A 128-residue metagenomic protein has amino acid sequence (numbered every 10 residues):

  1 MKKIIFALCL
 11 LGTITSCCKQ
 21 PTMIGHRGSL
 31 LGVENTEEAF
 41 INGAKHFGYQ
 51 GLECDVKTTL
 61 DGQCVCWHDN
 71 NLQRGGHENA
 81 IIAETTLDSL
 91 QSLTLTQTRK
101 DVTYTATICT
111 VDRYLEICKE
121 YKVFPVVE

Functional and structural regions predicted by a protein language model:
M1-P21: Bacterial Sec-dependent N-terminal signal peptides
C17-E128: Phosphate-group recognition and catalysis centered on beta-loop-alpha active-site segments
